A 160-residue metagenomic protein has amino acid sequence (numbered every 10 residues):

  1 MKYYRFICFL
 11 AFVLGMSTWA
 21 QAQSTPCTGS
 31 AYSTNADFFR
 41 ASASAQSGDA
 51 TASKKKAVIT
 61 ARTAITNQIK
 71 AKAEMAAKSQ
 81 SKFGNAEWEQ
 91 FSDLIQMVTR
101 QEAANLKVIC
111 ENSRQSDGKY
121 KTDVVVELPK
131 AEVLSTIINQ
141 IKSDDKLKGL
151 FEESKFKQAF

Functional and structural regions predicted by a protein language model:
M1-R5: Positively charged n-region of N-terminal signal peptides that target proteins for export
I7-S17: Bacterial N-terminal signal peptides
A22-F160: Domain-level marker for long, solvent-exposed, non-transmembrane regions
